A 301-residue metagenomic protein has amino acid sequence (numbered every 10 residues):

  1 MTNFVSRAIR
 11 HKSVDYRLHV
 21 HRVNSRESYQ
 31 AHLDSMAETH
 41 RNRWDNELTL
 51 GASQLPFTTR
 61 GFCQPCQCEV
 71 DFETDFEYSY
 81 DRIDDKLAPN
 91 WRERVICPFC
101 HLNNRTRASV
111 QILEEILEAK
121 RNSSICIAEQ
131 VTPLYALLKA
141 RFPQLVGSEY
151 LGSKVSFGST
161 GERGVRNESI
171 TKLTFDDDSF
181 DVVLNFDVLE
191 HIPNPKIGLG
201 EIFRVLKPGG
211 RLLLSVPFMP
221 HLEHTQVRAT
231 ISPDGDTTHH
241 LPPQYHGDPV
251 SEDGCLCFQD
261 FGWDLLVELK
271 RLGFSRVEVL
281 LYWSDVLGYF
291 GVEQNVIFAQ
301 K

Functional and structural regions predicted by a protein language model:
R7-K172, A229, S284-Q300: Conserved N-terminal segment of class I S-adenosyl-L-methionine
H21-N24, S28-H40, L48-G61, V165 (+1 more regions): S-adenosyl-L-methionine-dependent methyltransferase catalytic module, highlighting the catalytic core
Y150, V188, P217-M219: Histidine- and/or cysteine-centered catalytic micro-motif in compact active-site loops
E168-V183: A short acidic, Gly/Pro-enriched loop at the edge of an enzyme's catalytic core that lines a small-molecule cofactor
K172, E190, P220: Active-site micro-motifs of SAM-dependent methyltransferase domains
T174-D176, P193, G262: GHKL-family ATP-binding catalytic core of two-component histidine kinases
D181-P193: A short SAM/SAH-binding and catalytic strip from SAM-dependent methyltransferases
